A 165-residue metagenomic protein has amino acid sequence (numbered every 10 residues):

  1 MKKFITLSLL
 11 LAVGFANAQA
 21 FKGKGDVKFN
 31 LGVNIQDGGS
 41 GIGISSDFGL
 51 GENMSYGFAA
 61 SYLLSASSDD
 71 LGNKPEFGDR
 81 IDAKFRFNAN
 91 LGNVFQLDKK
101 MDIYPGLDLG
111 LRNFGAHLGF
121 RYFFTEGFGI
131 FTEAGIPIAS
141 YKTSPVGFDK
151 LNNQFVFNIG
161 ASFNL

Functional and structural regions predicted by a protein language model:
M1-K24, L165: Cleavable N-terminal export/targeting peptides
N17-Y56, F87, V156-N158, S162-N164: Short glycine/proline- and aromatic-enriched beta-strand/turn motifs that initiate or cap beta-hairpins
Q19-K24, E52-N53, G92-I103, F124-F128: Short loop/turn motifs that connect adjacent beta-strands in outer-membrane beta-barrel proteins
V27-L31, F58-A60, F85-F87, P105-L107 (+3 more regions): Membrane-embedded beta-strand positions of outer-membrane beta-barrel proteins
N30-I42, G106-H117, S144-Q154: Solvent-exposed loop/turn segments connecting transmembrane beta-strands in outer-membrane beta-barrel proteins
L31-D37, A60-A66, A89-N93, L109-N113 (+2 more regions): Transmembrane beta-strands of outer-membrane beta-barrel pores
I44-D82: N-terminal, post-signal-peptide region of Sec/Tat-exported proteins
A59, L63-L71, R121-L165: Predominantly the C-terminal beta-signal and adjacent terminal strand-loop region of outer-membrane beta-barrel
